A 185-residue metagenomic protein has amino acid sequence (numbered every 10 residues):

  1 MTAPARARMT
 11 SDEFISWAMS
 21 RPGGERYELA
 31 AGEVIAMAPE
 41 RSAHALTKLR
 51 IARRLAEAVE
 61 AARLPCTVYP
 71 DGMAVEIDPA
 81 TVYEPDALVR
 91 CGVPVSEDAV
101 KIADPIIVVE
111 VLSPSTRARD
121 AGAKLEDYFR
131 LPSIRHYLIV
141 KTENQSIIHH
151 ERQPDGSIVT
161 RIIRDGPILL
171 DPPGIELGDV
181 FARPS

Functional and structural regions predicted by a protein language model:
M1-S185: Gly/Pro/Ser/Thr-rich low-complexity, intrinsically disordered segments predominantly at protein N-termini
